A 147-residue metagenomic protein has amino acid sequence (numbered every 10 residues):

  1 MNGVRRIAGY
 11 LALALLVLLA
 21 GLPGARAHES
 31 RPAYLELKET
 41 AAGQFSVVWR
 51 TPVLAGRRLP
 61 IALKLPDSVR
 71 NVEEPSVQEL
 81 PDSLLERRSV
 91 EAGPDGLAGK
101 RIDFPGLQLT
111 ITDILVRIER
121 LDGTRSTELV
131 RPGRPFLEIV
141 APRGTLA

Functional and structural regions predicted by a protein language model:
M1-A12: Bacterial N-terminal signal peptides that target proteins for export
R5, P23-G24: A subset of signal/propeptide-processing and intrinsically disordered low-complexity segments in secreted/extracellular
Y10-G21: Bacterial N-terminal signal peptides
G24-A147: N-terminal soluble domains immediately following signal/targeting peptides that reside in extracytoplasmic
